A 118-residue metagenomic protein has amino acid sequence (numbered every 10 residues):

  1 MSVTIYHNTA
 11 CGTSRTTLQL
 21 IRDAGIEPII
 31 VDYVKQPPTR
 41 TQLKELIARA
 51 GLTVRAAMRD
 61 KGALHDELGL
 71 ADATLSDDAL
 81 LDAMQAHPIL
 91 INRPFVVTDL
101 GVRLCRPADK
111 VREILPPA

Functional and structural regions predicted by a protein language model:
M1-A24, P28-Y33: Local sequence-structure signature of Cys/Sec-based thiol-disulfide redox active-site neighborhoods
Y33-A118: Thiol/selenol-based redox catalytic cores and closely related redox-interacting motifs
